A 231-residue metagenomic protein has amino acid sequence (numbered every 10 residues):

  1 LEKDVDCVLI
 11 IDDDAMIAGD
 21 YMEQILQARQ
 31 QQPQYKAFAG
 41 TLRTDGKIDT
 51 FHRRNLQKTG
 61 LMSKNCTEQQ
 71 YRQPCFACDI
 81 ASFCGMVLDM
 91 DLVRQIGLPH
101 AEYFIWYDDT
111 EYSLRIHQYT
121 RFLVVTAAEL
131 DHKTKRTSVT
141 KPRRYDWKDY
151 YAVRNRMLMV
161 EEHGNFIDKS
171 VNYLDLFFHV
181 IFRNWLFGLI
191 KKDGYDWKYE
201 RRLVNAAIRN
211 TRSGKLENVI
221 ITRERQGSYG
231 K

Functional and structural regions predicted by a protein language model:
E2-V5, Q32: Glycine-rich phosphate-binding loop signature in dinucleotide/nucleotide-binding domains
V5-D14: Short beta-strand-to-loop acidic/aromatic patch adjacent to the donor-nucleotide binding site
D14-M16, Y103: Acidic metal-phosphate-binding loop of nucleotide-sugar-dependent transferases
D20-R53: Conserved donor NDP-sugar-binding/catalytic core segment of glycosyltransferases
Q57-D79: Short, flexible, basic/aromatic active-site loop/helix in glycosyltransferases
I80-A81, G85-L88, L92-G97, E102-A128: A short, conserved alpha-helix in the catalytic core of glycosyltransferases
V125-R143: Active-site donor/metal-binding and catalytic loop motifs of nucleotide-sugar-dependent glycosylation enzymes
F166-K231: Non-catalytic, C-terminal membrane-associated alpha-helical segments of glycosyltransferases
